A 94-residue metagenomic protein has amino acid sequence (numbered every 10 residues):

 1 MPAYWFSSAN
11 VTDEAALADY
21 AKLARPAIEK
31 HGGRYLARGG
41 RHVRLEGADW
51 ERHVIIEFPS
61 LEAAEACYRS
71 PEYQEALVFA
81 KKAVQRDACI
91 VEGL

Functional and structural regions predicted by a protein language model:
M1-R52, E57-R69, E92-L94: Short S/T/G/P-rich N-terminal loop/turn motif that feeds into the first structured element of a domain
L61-C89: C-terminal structural segments of small proteins and small subunits
